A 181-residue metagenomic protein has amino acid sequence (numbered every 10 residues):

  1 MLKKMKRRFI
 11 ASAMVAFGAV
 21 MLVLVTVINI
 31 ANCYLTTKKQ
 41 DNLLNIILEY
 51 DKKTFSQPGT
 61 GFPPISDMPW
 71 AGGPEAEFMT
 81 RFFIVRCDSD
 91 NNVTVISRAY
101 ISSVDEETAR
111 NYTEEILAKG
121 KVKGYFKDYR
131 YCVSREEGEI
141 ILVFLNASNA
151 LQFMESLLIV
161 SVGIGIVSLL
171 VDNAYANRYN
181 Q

Functional and structural regions predicted by a protein language model:
M1-D90: Juxtamembrane segments flanking the first transmembrane helix of membrane-anchored signal-transduction proteins
R7-V15, Q152-G163, V167, Y175: Internal alpha-helical transmembrane segments of multi-pass membrane proteins, especially GPCRs
V25-C33, V160, I164-Q181: Cytosolic-side ends of inner-membrane transmembrane helices, especially those that anchor bacterial signal-transduction
P64-K123: Extracytoplasmic ligand-binding sensor domains of the Cache superfamily
V85-C87, S97-R98, E136, V143 (+1 more regions): Long, mid-chain structured domain cores
Y100-V160: Extracytoplasmic
